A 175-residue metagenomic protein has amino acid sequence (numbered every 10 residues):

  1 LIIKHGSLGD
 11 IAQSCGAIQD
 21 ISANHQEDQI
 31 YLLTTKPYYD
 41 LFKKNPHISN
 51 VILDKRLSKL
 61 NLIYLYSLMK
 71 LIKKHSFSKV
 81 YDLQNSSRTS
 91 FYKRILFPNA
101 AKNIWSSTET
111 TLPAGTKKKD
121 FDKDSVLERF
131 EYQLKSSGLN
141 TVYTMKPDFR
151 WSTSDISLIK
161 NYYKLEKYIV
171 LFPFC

Functional and structural regions predicted by a protein language model:
L1-C175: Catalytic machinery of carbohydrate-active enzymes, primarily nucleotide-sugar-dependent glycosyltransferases
